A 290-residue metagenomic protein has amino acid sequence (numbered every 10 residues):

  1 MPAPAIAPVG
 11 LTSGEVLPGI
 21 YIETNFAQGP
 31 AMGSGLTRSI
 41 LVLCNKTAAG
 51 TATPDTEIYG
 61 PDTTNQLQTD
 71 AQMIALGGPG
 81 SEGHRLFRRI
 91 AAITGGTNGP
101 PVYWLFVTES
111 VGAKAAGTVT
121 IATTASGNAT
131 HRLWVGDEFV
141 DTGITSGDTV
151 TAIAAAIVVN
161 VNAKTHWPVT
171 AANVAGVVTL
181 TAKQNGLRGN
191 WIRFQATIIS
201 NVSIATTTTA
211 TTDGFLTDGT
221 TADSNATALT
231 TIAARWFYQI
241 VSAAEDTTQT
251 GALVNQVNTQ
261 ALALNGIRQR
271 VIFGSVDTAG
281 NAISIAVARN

Functional and structural regions predicted by a protein language model:
M1-T118, N162: Extended assembly-interface regions of large multimeric machines
A3, G10-M32, A172, L180 (+3 more regions): Core, soluble structural subunits of large cytosolic macromolecular machines
T37, N128, R235-F237: A general structural motif
L41, T130-L133, I240-V241: Active-site-flanking beta-strand signature of metal-NTP-handling nucleotidyl enzymes and homologous cyclase-like
A49-G50, V140, T247-Q249: Primarily extracytoplasmic ectodomains and periplasmic/lumenal surface modules that are beta-strand-rich
G60, T69-G77, A122-Q195, T259: Extended, beta-strand-rich, solvent-exposed assembly scaffolds of outer structural proteins
F87-T94, G99-S110, A182-N290: Extracellular Cys-Trp
I121-T123, S146-D148, N173-V174, T206 (+1 more regions): Surface-exposed ligand/attachment interfaces on beta-rich extracellular proteins
